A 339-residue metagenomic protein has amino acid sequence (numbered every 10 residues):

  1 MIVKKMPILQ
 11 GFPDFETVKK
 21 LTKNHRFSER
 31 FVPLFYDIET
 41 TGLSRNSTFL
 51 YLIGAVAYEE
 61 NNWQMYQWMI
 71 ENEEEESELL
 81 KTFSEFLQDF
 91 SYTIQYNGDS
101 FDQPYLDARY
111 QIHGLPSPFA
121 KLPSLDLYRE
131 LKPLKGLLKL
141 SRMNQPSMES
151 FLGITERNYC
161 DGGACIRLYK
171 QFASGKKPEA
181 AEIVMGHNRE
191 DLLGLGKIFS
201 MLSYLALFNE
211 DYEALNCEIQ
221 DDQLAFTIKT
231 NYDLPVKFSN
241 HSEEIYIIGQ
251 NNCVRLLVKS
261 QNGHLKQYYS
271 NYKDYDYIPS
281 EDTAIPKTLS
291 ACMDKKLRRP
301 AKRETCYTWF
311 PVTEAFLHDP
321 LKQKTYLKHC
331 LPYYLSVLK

Functional and structural regions predicted by a protein language model:
M1-Y36, T41-T48, E59-N61, Y66-K339: DEDD superfamily 3′-5′ metal-dependent exonuclease/proofreading module
F49-G54: Short glycine-rich loop/turn motifs
